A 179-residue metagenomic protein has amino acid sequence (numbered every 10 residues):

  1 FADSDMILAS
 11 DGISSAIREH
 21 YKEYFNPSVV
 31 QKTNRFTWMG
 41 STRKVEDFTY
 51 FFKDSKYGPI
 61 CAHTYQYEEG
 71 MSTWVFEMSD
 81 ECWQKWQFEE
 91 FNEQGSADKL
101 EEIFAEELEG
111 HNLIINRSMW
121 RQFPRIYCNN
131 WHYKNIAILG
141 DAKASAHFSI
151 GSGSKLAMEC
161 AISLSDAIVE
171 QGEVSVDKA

Functional and structural regions predicted by a protein language model:
F1-M6: Core beta-strand elements of the Rossmann-like FAD/NAD(P) dinucleotide-binding domain in flavoenzyme oxidoreductases
L8-A9, M39, M119-A179: Conserved mid-domain beta->alpha element of the FAD-binding
S14-Y57, D80: Central beta-strand plus flanking loop segment that forms part of the substrate or channel wall within the catalytic
S15, S72, I162: Glycine-centered loop/turn positions within well-structured domains that cap or flank conserved ligand/cofactor-binding
K22, W86-F88, V169, E173: Short, flexible helix-adjacent loops and helix caps
R35-T37, I60, G70-S72, K134-N135: A generic secondary-structure signal marking the coil-to-beta-strand transition
E46-Y127: Conserved FAD/dinucleotide-binding core of flavoprotein oxidoreductases
